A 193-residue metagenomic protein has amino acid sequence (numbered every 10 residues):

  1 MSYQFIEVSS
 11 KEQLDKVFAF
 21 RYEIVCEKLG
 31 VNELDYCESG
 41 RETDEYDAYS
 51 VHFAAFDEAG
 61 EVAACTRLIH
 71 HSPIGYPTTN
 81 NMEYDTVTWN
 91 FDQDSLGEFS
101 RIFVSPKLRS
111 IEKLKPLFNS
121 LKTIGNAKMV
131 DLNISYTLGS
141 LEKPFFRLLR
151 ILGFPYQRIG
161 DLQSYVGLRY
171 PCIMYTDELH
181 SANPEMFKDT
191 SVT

Functional and structural regions predicted by a protein language model:
M1-E42, D47, H52-V62: Short amphipathic alpha-helix that is part of the acyltransferase structural core
M1-L14, T123-D131, E178-L179: N-terminal short leaders/motifs
S2-Y3, A48-S50, A63, D94 (+2 more regions): Sequence-level motif detector for i,i+2 pairs with an aromatic at +2
D57-G60, K107, Y175-H180: Short loop segments at secondary-structure junctions
A59-W89: Short, His- and charge-rich active-site/binding loops that engage polyanionic ligands
T79-Y170, M174-Y175: Acyl-donor binding region in acyl/amide transferases
V166-F187, V192: C-terminal "cap" of GNAT-fold acetyltransferases
